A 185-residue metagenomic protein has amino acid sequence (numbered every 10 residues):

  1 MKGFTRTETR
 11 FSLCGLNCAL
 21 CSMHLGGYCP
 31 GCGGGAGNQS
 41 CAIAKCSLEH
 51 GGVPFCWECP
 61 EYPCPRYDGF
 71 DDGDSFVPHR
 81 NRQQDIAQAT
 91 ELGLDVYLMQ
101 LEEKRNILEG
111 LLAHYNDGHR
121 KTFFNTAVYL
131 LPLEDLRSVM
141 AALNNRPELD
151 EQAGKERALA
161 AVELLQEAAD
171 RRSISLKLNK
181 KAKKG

Functional and structural regions predicted by a protein language model:
M1-C56, E61: N-terminal cysteine/histidine-rich coordination modules
E58-E163, R172-G185: Short loop/turn segments that flank or connect secondary-structure elements
